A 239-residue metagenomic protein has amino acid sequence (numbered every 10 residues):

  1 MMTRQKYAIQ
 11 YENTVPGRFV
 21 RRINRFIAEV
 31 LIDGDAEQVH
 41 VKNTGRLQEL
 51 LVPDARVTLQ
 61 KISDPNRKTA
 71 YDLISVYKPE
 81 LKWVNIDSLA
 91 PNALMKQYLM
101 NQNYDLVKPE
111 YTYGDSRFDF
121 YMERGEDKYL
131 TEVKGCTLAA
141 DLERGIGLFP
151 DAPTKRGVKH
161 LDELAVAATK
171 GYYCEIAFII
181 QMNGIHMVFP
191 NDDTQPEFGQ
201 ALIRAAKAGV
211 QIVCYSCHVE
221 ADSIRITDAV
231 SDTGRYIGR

Functional and structural regions predicted by a protein language model:
G17, F118-D151, L164: Conserved catalytic cores of phosphodiester-cleaving nucleases, focusing on short active-site segments
N24-E29: Short aromatic-glycine-enriched beta-strand elements
D35-E49: Beta-strand/loop nucleic-acid-binding surfaces
G45-T58, H160: Short nucleic-acid-contacting surface segments enriched for D/E, G, S/T with interspersed K/R
P53-D64, S216-C217: Flexible glycine-rich surface loops and low-complexity tracts that mediate binding to linear polymers
Y98-D115: A short acidic/basic microdomain associated with nuclease active sites
G145-K155, D162-T194, S216: Nucleic-acid nuclease catalytic cores
Q181-R239: Domain-level recognition of nuclease-like catalytic cores that cleave nucleotide substrates
